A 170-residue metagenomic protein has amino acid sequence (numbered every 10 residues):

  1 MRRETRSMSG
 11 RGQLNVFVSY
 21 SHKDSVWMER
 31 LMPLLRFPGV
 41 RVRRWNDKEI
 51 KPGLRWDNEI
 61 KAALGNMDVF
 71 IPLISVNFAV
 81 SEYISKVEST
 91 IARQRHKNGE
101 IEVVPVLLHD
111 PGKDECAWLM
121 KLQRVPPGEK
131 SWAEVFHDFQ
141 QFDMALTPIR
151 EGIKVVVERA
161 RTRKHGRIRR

Functional and structural regions predicted by a protein language model:
M1-F37, L54-N58, E100-E102, L107-R170: C-terminal interaction surface of TIR/SEFIR-family domains
M8, R41-W45, D68-P72, H165-R170: Walker A/P-loop phosphate-binding element recognition
M32-A62, V76-S85, S131-F136: Conserved BB-loop
V40-R44, M67-F70, R95-G99, G128-E134: Glycine-rich loops and low-complexity Gly/Arg-rich segments that provide flexible linkers or classic glycine-based
K61-E115, G152: Conserved beta-strand-loop-alpha-helix hinge of the TIR/SEFIR fold
